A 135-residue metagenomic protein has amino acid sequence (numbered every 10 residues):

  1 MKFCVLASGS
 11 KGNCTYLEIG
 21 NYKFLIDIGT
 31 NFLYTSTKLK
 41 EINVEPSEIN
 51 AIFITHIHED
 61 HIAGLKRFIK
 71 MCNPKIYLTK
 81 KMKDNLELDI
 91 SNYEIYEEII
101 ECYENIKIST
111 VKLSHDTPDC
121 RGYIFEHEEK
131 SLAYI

Functional and structural regions predicted by a protein language model:
M1-E41, R121-I135: Conserved beta-strand hairpin/beta-sheet module of binuclear metal-dependent hydrolase folds, prominently
L6, K11-C14, I57-H58, A63 (+2 more regions): Structured catalytic core of nucleotide-sugar glycosyltransferases
S8, R67, S114-D116: Sterically constrained small-residue positions within well-ordered secondary structures of folded domains
N13, Y22, E48-N50, C72 (+1 more regions): A generic structural signal for short beta-strands and their flanking turns/coil linkers
F32-L78: Active-site metal-binding motif and surrounding structural segment of the metallo-beta-lactamase
L78-E129: Metallo-beta-lactamase
